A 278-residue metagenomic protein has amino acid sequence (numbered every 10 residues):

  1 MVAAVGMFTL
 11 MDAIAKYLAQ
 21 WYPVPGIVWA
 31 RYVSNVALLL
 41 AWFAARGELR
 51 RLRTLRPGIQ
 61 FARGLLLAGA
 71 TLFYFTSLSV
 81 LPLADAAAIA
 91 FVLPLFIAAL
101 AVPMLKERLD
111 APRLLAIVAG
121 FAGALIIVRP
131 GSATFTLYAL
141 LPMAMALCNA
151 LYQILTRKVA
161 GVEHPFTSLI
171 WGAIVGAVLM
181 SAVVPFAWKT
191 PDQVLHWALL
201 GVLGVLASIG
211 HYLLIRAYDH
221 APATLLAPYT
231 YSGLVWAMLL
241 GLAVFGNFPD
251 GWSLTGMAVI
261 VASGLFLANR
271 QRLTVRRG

Functional and structural regions predicted by a protein language model:
M1-A4, F43, L49-F73, L137-M145 (+1 more regions): Loop-to-transmembrane-helix transition segments
V5-A13, L40, G64-L72, P94-A99 (+6 more regions): Hydrophobic/small/kink-forming positions within alpha-helical transmembrane segments of polytopic membrane proteins
K16, V24, L39, S132-D192 (+2 more regions): Transmembrane alpha-helical segments that form core, pore/gating elements of small-molecule transporters/exporters
W21-G69, C148-L151, W171-A187, A262: Transmembrane alpha-helices of multi-pass small-molecule transport proteins
W29, L52-R56, A124, R129-C148 (+2 more regions): Juxtamembrane helix-entry segments on the extracytoplasmic side of multipass membrane proteins
Y74-T76, L93-L115, V235-L254: C-terminal transmembrane-helix exit sites in multi-pass transporters
A87-V92, V159-I174, H211-L242: Helix-helix packing/entry segments at the starts of transmembrane helices
P112-R129, W252-Q271: Hydrophobic transmembrane alpha-helices of multi-pass small-molecule transport proteins
